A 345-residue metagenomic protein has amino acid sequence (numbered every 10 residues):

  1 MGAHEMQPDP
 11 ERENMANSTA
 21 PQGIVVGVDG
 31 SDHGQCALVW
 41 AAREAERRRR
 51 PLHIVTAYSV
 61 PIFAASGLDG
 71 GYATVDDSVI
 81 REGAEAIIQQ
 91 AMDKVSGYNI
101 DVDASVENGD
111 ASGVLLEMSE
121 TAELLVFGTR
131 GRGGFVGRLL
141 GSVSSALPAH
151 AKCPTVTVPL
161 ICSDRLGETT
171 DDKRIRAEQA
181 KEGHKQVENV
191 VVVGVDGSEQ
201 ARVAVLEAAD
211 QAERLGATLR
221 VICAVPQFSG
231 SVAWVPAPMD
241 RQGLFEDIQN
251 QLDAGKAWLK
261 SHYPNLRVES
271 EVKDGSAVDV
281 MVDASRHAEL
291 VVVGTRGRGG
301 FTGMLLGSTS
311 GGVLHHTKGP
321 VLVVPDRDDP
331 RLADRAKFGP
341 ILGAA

Functional and structural regions predicted by a protein language model:
G2-A20, H33, D93-L125, D164-G167 (+4 more regions): Structural beta-alpha unit
G2-A73, E182-P238, R267, A344-A345: Small/aliphatic-rich secondary-structure junction motif
H53-V55, D103-E107, V156, R220-I222 (+2 more regions): General small-molecule cofactor/ligand-binding pocket signal
Y72-A86, M239-N250: A short acidic, glycine-rich active-site loop that binds or catalyzes chemistry on phosphate/adenosine moieties
F127-H150, D164-E168, L290-H316, P330: Glycine-rich, Arg-bearing micro-motifs that act as flexible, cationic patches
G128-T129, T155-L160, L322-P325: Short beta-strand elements of ligand-binding domains
D164-E188: Short, flexible helix-coil linker/hinge segments at the edges of structured domains or between repeats
R202, E213, V221, S231 (+4 more regions): Conserved N-terminal glycine/acidic-rich loop preference
